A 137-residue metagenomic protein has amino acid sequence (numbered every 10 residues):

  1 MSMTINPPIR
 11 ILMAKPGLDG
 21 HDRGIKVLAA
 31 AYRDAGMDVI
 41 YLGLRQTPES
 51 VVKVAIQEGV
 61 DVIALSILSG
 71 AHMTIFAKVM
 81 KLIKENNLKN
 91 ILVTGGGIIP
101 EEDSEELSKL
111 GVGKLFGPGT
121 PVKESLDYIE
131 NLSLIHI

Functional and structural regions predicted by a protein language model:
M3: A short, basic/flexible loop-to-alpha-helix module at the beginning of a structural domain
N6-P8: Phosphate-coordination loops involved in phosphoryl transfer and adenosine-cofactor binding
R10, I25-D127: Cofactor-cradling patches in redox/metallo enzymes
L12-A14: Short hydrophobic segments within beta-strands
G17: A glycine- and charged-residue-rich anion-binding loop/surface
Y128-L132: C-terminal alpha-helix
I135-I137: Conserved small/polar residues in nucleotide/adenosyl-binding loops
